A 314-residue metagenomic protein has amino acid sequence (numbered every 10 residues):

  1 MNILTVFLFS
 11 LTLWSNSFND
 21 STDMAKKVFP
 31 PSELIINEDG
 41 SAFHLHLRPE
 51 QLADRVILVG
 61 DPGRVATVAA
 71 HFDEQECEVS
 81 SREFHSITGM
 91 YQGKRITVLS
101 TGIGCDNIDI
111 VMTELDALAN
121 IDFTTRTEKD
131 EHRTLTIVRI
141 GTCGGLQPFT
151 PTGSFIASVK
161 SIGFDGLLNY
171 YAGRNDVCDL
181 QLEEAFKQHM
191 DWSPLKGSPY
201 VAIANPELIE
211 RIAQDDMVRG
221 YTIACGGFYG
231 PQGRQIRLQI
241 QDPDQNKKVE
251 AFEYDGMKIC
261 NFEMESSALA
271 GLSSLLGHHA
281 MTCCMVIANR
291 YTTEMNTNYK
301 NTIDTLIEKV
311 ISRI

Functional and structural regions predicted by a protein language model:
F9-D20: Short, positively charged and aromatic/hydrophobic N-terminal segments
A25-Y200: Metabolite-binding pocket within alpha/beta catalytic cores that recognizes anionic/polar moieties
G144, S161, I223-G230, A268 (+1 more regions): Glycine-rich beta-alpha junction loops
G166, G230-Q232, L269-L272, N289-M295: Short active-site-adjacent structural elements
L182-Y254: Active-site rim beta-loop-alpha module in soluble metabolic enzymes
G256-C260: Short pre-catalytic strand/loop immediately N-terminal to key active-site residues, enriched for Gly-Thr
F262-C283: Short glycine-rich, acidic/polar surface loops and turns
N289-I314: His/Asp/Glu-rich mid-to-C-terminal helical/loop segments that flank catalytic regions of hydrolases
